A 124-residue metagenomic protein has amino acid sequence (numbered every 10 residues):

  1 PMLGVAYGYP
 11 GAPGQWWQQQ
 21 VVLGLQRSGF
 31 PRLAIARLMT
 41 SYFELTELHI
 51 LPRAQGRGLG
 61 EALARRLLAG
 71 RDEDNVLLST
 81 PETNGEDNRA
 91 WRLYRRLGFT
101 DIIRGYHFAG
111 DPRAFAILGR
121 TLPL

Functional and structural regions predicted by a protein language model:
M2-V5: Short glycine-/small-residue motifs
Y7-E47: Conserved acyl-donor/pantetheine-binding loop and adjacent beta-alpha core of acyl/acetyltransferases and related
A12-Q15, G85, F108, L124: Flexible, glycine-rich phosphate/dinucleotide-binding loops and adjacent beta-alpha linkers at cofactor/substrate
R32-M39, F43, L51-P52, A62-L77: Conserved acyl-CoA
L38, L48-A62, N84-R89: Conserved glycine-rich acetyl-CoA-binding loop
E61-R65, A69-L78, T83-P112: Conserved active-site alpha-helix within GNAT-family acetyltransferase domains
L118-P123: Active-site beta-strand termini and strand-to-loop segments that position acidic
